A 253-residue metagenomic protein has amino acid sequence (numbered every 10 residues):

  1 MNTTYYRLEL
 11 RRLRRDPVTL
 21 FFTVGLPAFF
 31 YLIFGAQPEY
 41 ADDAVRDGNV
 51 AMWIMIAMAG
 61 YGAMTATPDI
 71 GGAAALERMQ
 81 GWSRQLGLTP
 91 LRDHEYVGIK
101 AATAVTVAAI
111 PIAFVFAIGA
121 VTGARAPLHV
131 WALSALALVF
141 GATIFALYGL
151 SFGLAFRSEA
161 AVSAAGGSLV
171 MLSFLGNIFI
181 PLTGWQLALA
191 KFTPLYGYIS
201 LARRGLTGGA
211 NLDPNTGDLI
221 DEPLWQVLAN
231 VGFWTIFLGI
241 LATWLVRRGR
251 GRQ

Functional and structural regions predicted by a protein language model:
M1-Y5, I178-T216, W225: Short hydrophobic, aromatic-rich alpha-helical segments embedded in or entering the lipid bilayer of multi-pass
Y5-Q80, K100, A124-S134, D213-Q253: Transmembrane helix-boundary elements of multi-pass transport/secretion proteins, especially ABC-type permease modules
R12, L86-L88, G119, G153-L154 (+1 more regions): Helix-capping/transition residues at the boundaries of transmembrane alpha-helices and the short helical linkers
G25, I33-P38, A155-Y196: Transmembrane helix segments
G35-A36, G119-A120, L150-L154, N177 (+2 more regions): Transmembrane helix-loop junction
G62-D69, E77, A113, A117 (+5 more regions): Transmembrane alpha-helix boundary/anchor motif
A73-V105: Helix-loop-helix units of permease transmembrane domains in multi-pass membrane transporters, especially ABC
D93, V97-A164, L224-G232, I236-A242: Alpha-helical transmembrane segments and their short interhelical loops
